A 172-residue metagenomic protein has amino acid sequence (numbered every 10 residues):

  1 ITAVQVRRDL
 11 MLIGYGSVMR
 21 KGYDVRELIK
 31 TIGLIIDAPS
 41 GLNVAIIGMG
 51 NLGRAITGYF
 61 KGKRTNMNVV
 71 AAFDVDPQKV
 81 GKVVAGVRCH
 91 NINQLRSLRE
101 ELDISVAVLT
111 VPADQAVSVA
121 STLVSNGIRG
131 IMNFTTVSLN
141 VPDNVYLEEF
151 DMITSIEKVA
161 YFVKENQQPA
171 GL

Functional and structural regions predicted by a protein language model:
T2-V44: HTH-adjacent hinge/linker in prokaryotic transcriptional regulators
A38, R64-N66, E101, S125: Alpha-helix termination/capping residues and helix-transition junctions
M49: Glycine-rich Rossmann-fold phosphate-binding loop(s) that bind the pyrophosphate of adenine dinucleotide cofactors
L52: Hydrophobic/small residue at the entry helix of a nucleotide-binding pocket
F60-K63, L98: Catalytic, metal-anchored helix/loop core of enzyme active sites in primary metabolism
K63-A85: NAD(P)-binding Rossmann-fold cofactor-contacting core
G86-L172: Phosphate-bearing ligand-interacting subdomains that bind or position ATP/ADP/UDP/GDP/NAD(P) or nucleotide-linked
